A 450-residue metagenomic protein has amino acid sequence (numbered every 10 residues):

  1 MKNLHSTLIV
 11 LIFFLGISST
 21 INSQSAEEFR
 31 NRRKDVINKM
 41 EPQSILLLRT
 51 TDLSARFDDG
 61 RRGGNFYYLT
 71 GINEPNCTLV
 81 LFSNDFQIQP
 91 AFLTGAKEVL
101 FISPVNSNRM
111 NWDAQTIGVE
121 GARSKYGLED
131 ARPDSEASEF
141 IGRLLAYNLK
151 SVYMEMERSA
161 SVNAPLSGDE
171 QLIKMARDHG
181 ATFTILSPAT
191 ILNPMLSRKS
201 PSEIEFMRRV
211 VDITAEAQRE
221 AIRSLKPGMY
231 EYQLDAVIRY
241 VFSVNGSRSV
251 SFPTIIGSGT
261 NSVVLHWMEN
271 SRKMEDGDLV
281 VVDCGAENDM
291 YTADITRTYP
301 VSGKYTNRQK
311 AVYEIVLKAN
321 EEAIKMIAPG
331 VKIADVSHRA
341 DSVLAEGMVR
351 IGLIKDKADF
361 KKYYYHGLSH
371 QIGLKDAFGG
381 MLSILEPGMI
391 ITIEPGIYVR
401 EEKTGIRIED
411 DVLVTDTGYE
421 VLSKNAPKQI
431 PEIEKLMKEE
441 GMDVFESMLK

Functional and structural regions predicted by a protein language model:
M1-I9: Bacterial N-terminal signal peptides that target proteins for export
L4-H5, S18, N22: C-terminal outer-membrane/trafficking sorting elements
I9-S18: Bacterial N-terminal signal peptides
I21-K450: Active-site neighborhoods and metal-handling regions in enzymes and metal-associated proteins
